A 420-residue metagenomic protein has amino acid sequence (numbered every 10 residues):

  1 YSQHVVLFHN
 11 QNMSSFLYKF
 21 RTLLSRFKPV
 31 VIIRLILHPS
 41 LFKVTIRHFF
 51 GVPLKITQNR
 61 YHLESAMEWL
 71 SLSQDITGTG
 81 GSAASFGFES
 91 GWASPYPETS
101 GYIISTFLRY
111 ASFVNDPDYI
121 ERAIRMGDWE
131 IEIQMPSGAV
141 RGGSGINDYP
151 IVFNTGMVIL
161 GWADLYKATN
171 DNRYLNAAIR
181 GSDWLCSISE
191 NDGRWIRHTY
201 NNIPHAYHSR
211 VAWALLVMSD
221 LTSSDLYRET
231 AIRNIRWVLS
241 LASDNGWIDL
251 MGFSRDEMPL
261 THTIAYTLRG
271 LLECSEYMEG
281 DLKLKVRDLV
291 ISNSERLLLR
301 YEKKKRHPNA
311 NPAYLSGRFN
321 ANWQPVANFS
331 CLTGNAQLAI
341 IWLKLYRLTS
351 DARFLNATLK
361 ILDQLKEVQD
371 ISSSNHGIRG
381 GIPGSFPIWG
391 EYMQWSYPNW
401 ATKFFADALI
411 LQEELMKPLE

Functional and structural regions predicted by a protein language model:
Q3-E420: Glycan-recognition and catalytic cores of secretory/periplasmic carbohydrate-active enzymes
